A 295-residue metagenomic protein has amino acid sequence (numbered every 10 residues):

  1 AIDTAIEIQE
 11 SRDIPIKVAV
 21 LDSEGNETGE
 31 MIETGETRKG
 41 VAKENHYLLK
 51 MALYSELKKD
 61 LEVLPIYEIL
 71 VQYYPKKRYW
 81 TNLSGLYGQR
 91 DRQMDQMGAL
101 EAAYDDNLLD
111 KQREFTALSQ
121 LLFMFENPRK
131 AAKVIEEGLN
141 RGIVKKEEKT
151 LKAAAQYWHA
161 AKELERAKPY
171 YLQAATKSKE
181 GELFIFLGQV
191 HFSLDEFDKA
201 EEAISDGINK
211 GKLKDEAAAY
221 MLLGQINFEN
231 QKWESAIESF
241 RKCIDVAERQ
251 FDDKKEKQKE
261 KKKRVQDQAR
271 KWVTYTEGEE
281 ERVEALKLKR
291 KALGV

Functional and structural regions predicted by a protein language model:
I6-P15, E33-R38, E68-P75, E101-D110 (+4 more regions): Solenoid-like repeat scaffolds
E36-L48, D60-L61, Y73-N82, N107-A117 (+4 more regions): Generic helix N-cap/helix-start motif at coil->alpha-helix transitions
A52, G85-L86, Q120-L121, Q156 (+4 more regions): Residue-level recognition of tetratricopeptide repeat
E148-K162, P169-A218: Alpha-helical adaptor scaffolds
D252-V295: Terminal, low-structured helical/coil segments at or just beyond the last alpha-helical repeat
